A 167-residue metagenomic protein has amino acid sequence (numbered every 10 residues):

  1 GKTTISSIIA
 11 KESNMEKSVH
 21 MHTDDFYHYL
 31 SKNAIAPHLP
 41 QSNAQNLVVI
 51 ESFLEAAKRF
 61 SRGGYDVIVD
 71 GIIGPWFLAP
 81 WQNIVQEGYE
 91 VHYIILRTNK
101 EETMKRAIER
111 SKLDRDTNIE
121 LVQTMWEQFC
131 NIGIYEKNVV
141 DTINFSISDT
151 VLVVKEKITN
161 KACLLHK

Functional and structural regions predicted by a protein language model:
K2-T3: Walker A/P-loop
S7, K11, N83, E156: Short, well-ordered alpha-helices that flank and scaffold nucleotide-derived cofactor binding pockets
S7-S52: Conserved substrate/cofactor phosphate-moiety recognition/catalytic segment in nucleotide-dependent phosphotransferases
S18-H20, V91-I95, K137-V140: Conserved beta-strand scaffold positions in the cores of enzyme catalytic domains, especially in NTP/NDP-utilizing
Q45-E87: Glycine-rich phosphate-binding loop used to anchor ATP phosphates in small-molecule kinases, encompassing both
E87-A107: Conserved phosphate-donor/acceptor-positioning beta-strand/loop module used by diverse small-molecule
E109-V153, K167: Small-molecule kinase domains that catalyze NTP-dependent phosphoryl transfer to phosphate-bearing small molecules
I158-K167: C-terminal accessory "lid"/substrate-recognition subdomains
